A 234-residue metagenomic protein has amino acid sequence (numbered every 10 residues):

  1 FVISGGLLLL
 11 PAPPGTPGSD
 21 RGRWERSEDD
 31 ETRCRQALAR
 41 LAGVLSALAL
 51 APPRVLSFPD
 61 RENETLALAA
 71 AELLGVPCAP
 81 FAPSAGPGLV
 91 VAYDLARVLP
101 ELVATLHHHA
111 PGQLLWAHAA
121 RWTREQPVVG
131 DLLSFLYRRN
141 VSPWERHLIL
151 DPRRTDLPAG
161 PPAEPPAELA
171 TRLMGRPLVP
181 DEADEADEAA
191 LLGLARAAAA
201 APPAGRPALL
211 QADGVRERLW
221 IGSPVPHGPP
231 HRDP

Functional and structural regions predicted by a protein language model:
F1-P234: PRPP-associated nucleotide enzymes
